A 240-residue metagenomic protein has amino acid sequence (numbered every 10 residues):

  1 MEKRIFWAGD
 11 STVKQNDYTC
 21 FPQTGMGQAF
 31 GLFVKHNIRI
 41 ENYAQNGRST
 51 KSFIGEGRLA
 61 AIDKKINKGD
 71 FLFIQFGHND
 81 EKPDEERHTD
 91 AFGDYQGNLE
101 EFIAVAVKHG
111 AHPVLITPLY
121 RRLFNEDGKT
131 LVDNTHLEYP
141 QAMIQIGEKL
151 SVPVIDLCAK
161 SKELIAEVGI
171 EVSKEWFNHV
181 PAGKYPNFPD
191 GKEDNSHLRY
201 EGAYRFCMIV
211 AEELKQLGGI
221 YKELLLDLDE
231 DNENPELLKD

Functional and structural regions predicted by a protein language model:
M1-Q45, A60-K68: Serine-esterase "nucleophile elbow" of acetyl-processing enzymes
D10, Y43-R48, R87-H88, D127-G128: Short, basic, glycine/proline-bearing loop/turn elements
S11, T24, Q28, K51 (+2 more regions): Flexible, active-site-adjacent loop/turn segments at secondary-structure boundaries
T12, Q28-F30, T50, L72 (+2 more regions): Short, flexible micro-motifs
Q15, T50-K51, K82, F124: Glycine/Thr-rich phosphate-binding loops of Rossmann-like dinucleotide-binding domains
S49-G57: Structural motif
G57-Y204, M208-D227, N234-D240: Alpha-helical cap/lid subdomain in secreted, periplasmic, or secretory-pathway luminal O-acyl-processing enzymes
